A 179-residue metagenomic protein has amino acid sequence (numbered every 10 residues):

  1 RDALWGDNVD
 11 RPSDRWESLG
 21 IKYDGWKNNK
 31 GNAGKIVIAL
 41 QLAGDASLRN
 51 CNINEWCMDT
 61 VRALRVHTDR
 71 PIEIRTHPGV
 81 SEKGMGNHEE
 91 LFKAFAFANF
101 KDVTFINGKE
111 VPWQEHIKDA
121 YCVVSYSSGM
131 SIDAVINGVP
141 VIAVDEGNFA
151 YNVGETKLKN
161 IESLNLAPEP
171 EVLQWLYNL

Functional and structural regions predicted by a protein language model:
R1-A33, N152-L179: Leloir-type glycosyltransferase catalytic cores
A33-D45, I74-G79, D145-E146: Short loop/turn segments at strand-loop or loop-helix junctions that form parts of catalytic or ligand-binding pockets
K35, P71, Y121-C122: Structural motif
G44, N50-C51, G86, E162-L164: Class I S-adenosyl-L-methionine-dependent methyltransferase catalytic core
D45-L48, V80-M85, I132-D133, A150-V153: Short catalytic/ligand-binding loop motif for oxyanion handling, primarily in non-cytosolic enzymes, centered on
V61-K109: Catalytic donor nucleotide-activated moiety binding site of glycosyltransferases and closely related
G108-E155: A donor-sugar binding/catalytic signature common to diverse glycosyltransferases and related nucleotide-sugar
